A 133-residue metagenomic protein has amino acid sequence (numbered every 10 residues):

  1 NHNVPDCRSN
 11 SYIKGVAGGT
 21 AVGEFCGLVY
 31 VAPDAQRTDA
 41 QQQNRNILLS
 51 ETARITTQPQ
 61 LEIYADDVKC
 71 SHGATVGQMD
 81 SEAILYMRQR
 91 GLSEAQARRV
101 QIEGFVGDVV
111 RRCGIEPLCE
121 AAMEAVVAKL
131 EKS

Functional and structural regions predicted by a protein language model:
N1-L92, E103-S133: Conserved beta-strand/loop scaffold segments within soluble protein domains that form the structured core and edges
V100: Short alpha-helical catalytic segment bearing the HExxH-like zincin motif of zinc-dependent metalloproteases
